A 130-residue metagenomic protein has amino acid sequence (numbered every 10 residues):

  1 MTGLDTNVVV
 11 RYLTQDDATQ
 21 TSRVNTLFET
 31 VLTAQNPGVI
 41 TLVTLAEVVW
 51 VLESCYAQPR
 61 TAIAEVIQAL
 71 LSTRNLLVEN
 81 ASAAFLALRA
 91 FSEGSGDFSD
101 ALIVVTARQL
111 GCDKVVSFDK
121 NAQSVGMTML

Functional and structural regions predicted by a protein language model:
M1-I40, C55-T61, Q68, K120: Short, well-structured N-terminal submotif of metal-dependent ribonuclease cores
D5, E47, D100, D119: Acidic active-site catalytic centers that drive phospho-/nucleotidyl reactions and related ester hydrolyses
A34-Q35, T73, G94, V125: Structured helix-beta-strand junction loops
T41-T44, A83: Short, conserved alpha-helical segments within structured domains
Y56-A87: Domain-scale selection of a single, long terminal region that carries the protein's primary operational module
N75-D113: Active-site neighborhoods of divalent-metal-dependent phosphate/nucleic-acid chemistry enzymes
V104-L130: Acidic, PIN/NYN-like endoribonuclease modules and their adjacent C-terminal/linker elements
